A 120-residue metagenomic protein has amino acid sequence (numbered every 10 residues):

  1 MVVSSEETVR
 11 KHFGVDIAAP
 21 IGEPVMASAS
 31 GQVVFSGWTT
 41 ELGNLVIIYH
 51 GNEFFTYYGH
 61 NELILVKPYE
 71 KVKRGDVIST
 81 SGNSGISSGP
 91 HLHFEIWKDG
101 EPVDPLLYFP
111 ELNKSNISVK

Functional and structural regions predicted by a protein language model:
M1-K120: Catalytic cores of peptidoglycan-degrading enzymes
